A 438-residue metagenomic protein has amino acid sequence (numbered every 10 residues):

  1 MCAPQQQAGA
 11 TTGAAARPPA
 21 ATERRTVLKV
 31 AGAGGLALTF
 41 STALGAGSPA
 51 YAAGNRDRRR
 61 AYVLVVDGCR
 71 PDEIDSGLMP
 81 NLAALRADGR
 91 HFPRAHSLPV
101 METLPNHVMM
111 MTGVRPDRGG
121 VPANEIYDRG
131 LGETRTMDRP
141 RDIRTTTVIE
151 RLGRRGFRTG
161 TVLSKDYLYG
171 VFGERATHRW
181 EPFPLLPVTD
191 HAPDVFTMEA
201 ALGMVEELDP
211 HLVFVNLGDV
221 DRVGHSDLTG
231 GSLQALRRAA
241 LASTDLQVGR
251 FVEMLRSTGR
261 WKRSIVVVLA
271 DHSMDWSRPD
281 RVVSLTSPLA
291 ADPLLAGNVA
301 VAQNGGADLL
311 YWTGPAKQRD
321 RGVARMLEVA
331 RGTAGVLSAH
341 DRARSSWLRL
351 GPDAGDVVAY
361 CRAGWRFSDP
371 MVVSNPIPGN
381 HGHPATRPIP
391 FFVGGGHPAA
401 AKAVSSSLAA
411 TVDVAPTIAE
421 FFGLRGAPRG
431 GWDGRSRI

Functional and structural regions predicted by a protein language model:
M1-T22: N-terminal secretory signal peptides
P19-K29, G35-G54: N-terminal twin-arginine translocation
G35, F40-S41, Y51-R90: Active-site-proximal N-terminal segment of extracellular/periplasmic enzymes that hydrolyze or transfer
Y62-V63, N81, S243-L285, G351 (+2 more regions): Metal-dependent active-site segment of extracytoplasmic phospho-/sulfohydrolases and closely related
G68-L208, L310, D433-R437: Active-site-proximal alpha/beta segments of enzymes that process anionic O-linked groups
D166-P184, T197-R250, V282: Active-site His/acidic residue clusters
M274-L309: Acidic/histidine-rich catalytic neighborhood
A302-T417: Active-site neighborhoods of enzymes that stabilize oxyanions during catalysis
